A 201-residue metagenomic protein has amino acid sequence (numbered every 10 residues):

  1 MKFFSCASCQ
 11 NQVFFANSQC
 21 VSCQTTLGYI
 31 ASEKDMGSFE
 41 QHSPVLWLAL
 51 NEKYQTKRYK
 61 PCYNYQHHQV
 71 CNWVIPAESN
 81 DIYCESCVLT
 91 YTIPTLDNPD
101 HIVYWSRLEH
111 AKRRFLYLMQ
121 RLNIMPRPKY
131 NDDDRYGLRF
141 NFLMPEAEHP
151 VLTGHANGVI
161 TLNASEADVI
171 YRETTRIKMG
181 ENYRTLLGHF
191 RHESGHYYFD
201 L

Functional and structural regions predicted by a protein language model:
M1-K129: N-terminal low-structure segments adjacent to metalloprotease catalytic domains across cellular compartments
V13, A77, L108, H155 (+2 more regions): Active-site-proximal structural scaffolding
A16, A147-P150, R184: Generic detector of contiguous secondary-structure segments
C20, R184-L201: Active-site recognition of the HExxH zinc-binding catalytic motif
V21, L96, E173-T175, F199-L201: Short, solvent-exposed loop/turn and secondary-structure capping segments
C84-I93, A164-T175: Residues forming anionic-ligand binding surfaces in small-molecule and nucleic-acid pockets of primarily soluble enzymes
V103, R107-V169: Auxiliary, metal-adjacent structural segments of Zn-dependent hydrolase domains
V169-R191: Short pre-active-site segment immediately N-terminal to the catalytic Zn-binding motif
